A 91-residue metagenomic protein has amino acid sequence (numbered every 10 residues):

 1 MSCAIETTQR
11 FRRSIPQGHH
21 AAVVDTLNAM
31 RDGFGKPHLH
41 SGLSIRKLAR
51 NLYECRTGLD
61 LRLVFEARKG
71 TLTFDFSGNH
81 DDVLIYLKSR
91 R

Functional and structural regions predicted by a protein language model:
M1-L61, A67-R91: Basic, Lys/Arg-enriched alpha-helical interface segments
